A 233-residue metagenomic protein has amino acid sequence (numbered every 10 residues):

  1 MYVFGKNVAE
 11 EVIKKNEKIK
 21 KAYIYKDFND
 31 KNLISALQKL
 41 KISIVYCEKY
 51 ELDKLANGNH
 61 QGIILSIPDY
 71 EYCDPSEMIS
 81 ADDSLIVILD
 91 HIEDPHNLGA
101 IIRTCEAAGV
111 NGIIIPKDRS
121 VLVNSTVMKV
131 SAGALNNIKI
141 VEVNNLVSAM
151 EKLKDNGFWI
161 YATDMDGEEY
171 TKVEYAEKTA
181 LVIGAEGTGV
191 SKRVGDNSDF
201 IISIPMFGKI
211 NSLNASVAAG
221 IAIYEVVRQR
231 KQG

Functional and structural regions predicted by a protein language model:
M1-E77: N-terminal positively charged helical leader segments and presequences
V3, I44-E48, K139-S148, I202: Short acidic-hydrophobic, aromatic-tinged amphipathic segments that line or gate anion-handling sites
E10, K15-N16, K129-A132, D196-G233: Structured adenosyl-cofactor binding patch, chiefly the S-adenosyl-L-methionine
K14, D82-E168: RNA substrate-binding interface of SAM-dependent RNA methyltransferases
N29, S120-T126, T188-G195: Short, glycine/polar-rich helix-capping loops at beta-to-alpha or helix-loop-helix junctions that flank or form
K49-L55, Y72-C73, L146-M150, E168-Y170 (+1 more regions): A short acidic, often aromatic-flanked loop/helix-cap motif at beta-alpha or helix-coil junctions that lines enzyme
Y161-N214: Active-site/ligand-binding-proximal alpha/beta "capping" segment
